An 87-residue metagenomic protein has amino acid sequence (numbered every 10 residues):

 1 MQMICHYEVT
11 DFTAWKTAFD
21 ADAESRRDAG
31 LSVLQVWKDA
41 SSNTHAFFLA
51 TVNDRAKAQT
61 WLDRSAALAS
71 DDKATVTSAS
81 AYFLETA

Functional and structural regions predicted by a protein language model:
M1-Q2, A87: Absolute protein N-terminus
Q2-E8, Q35-R64: Short, well-ordered beta-strand segments in beta-rich or mixed alpha/beta enzyme and ligand-binding folds
E8-A18: Short, surface-exposed ligand-recognition loops at beta-strand->loop->(often short) alpha-helix junctions that present
T10, T86-A87: Short, flexible beta-strand-to-coil junctions
K16-Q35, N53-E85: An amphipathic, aromatic/His-enriched active-site/gating alpha helix that lines ligand/cofactor pockets
